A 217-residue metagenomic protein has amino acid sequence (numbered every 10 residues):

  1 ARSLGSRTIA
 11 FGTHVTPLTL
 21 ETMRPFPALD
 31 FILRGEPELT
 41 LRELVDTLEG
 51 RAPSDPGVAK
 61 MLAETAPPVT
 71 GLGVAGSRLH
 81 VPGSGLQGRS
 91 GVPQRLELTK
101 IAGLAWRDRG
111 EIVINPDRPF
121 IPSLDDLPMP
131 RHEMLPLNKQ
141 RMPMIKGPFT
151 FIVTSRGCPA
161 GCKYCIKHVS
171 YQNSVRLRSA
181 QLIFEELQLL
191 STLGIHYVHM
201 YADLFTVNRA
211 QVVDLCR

Functional and structural regions predicted by a protein language model:
A1-T65, G71-L72, R78, G83 (+1 more regions): Glycine-rich beta-alpha loop elements in corrinoid/cobalamin-binding modules across cobalamin-dependent enzymes
M23, S84, I121, K139-R141 (+1 more regions): Amphipathic, positively biased hydrophobic alpha-helical segments used for protein targeting and membrane insertion
D125, P130-R217: Radical SAM [4Fe-4S] cluster-binding motif and immediate context
